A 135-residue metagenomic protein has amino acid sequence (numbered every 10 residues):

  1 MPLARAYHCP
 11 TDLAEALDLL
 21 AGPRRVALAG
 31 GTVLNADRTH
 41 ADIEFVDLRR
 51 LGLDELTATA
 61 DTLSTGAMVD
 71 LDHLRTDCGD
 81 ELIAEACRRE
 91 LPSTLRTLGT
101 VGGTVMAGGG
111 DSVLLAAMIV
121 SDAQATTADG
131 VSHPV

Functional and structural regions predicted by a protein language model:
M1-V135: C-terminal structural segment of proteins
